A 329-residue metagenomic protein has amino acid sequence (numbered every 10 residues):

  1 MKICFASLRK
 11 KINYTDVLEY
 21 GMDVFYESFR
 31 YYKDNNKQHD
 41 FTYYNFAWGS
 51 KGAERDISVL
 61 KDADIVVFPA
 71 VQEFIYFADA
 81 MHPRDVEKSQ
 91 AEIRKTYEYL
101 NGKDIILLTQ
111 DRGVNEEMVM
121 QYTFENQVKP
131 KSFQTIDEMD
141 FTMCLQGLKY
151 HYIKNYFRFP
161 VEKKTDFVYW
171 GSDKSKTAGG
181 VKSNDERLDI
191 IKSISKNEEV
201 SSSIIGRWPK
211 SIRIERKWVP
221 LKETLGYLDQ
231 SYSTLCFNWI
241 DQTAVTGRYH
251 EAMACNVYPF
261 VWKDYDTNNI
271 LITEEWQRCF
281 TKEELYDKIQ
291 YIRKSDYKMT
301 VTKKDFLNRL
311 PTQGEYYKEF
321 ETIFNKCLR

Functional and structural regions predicted by a protein language model:
K2-L60, A70-T96, L108-T273, Y316: Nucleotide-sugar donor-binding catalytic core of glycosyltransferases
V67: N-terminal Rossmann-like NAD(P) cofactor-binding module of classical short-chain dehydrogenase/reductase
G102-L107: Short beta-strand/loop segments at the ligand-binding rim of alpha/beta enzyme cores
L221, K282-Y286, Q313: Residues at or immediately preceding the N-termini of alpha-helices
T273-F280: A short acidic/histidine/glycine-rich donor-binding loop in glycosyltransferase catalytic cores
F280-Y297: C-terminal "capping" alpha-helix adjacent to the active site of nucleotide-linked donor transferases in cell-envelope
R293-R329: A charged, aromatic-enriched C-terminal amphipathic alpha-helix characteristic of glycosyltransferases across folds
